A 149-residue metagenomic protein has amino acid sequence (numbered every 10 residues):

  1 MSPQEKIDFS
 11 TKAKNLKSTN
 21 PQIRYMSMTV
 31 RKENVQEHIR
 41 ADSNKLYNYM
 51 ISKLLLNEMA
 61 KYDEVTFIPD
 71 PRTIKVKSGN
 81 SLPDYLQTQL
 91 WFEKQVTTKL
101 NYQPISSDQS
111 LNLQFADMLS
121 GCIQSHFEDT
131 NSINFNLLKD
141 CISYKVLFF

Functional and structural regions predicted by a protein language model:
M1-F149: Phosphate-ester processing/binding pockets and catalytic centers
